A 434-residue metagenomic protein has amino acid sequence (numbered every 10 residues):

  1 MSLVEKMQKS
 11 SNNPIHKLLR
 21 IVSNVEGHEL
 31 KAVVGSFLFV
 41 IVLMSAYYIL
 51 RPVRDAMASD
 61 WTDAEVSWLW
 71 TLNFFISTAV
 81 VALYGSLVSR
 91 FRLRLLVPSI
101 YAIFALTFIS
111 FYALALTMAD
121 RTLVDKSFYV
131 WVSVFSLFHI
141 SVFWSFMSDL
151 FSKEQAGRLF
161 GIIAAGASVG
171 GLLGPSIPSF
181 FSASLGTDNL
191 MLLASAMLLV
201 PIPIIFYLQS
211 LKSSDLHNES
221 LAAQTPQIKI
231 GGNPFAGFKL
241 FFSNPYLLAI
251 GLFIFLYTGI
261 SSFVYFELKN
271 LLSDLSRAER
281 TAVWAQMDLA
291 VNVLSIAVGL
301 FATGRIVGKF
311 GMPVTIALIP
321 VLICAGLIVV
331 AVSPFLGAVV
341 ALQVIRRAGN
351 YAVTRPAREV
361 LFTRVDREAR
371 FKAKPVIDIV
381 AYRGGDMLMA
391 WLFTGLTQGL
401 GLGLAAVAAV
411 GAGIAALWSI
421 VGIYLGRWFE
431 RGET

Functional and structural regions predicted by a protein language model:
S2-F37, D63, R90-L95, A102-A105 (+8 more regions): Intracellular loop-helix junctions on the cytosolic face of multi-pass helical membrane proteins
A32-Y84, V124-S182, P226-L240, P245 (+2 more regions): Substrate-agnostic recognition of the 12-TM MFS/MFS-like secondary transporter fold
D60, R90, L150-K153, S184 (+4 more regions): Helix-loop interface residues and adjacent transmembrane-helix termini in multi-pass membrane transporters, primarily
F74, Y101-F108, S195-L199, T258 (+4 more regions): Residue-level recognition of pore/gate-forming positions within transmembrane alpha-helices of multi-pass
A82, I109-A113, L172, L199-Y207 (+7 more regions): Membrane-embedded alpha-helical segments of multi-pass transporters/permeases
R92-V97, I177-A196, V283-Q286, F310-A317 (+1 more regions): A membrane-interface helix-boundary motif in multi-pass transporters
A102-R121, V321-F335: C-terminal ends and interior cores of transmembrane alpha-helices in multi-pass membrane transporters/permeases
V314-V353: C-terminal transmembrane helical hairpin of 12-TM major facilitator-type secondary transporters
